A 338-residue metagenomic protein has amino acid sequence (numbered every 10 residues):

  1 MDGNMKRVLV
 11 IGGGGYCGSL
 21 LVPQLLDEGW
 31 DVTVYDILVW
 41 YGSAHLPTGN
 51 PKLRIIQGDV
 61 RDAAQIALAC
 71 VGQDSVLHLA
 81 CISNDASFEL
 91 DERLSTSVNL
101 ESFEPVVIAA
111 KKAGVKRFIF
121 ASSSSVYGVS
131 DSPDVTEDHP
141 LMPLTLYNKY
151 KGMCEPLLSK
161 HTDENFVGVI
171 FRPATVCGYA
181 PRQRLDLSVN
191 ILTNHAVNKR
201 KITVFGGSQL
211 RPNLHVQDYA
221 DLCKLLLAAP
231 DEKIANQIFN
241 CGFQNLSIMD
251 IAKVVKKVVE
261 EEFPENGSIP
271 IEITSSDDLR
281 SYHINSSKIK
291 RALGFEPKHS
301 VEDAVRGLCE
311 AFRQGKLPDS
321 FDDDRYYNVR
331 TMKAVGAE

Functional and structural regions predicted by a protein language model:
D2-S75: N-terminal Rossmann/SDR dinucleotide-binding element
A44-L46, A86-R93, V129-P133, P181-R182: Conserved catalytic-core motifs of eukaryotic protein kinase domains, centered on the activation segment
V60-V98: NAD(P)H-binding glycine-rich loop region in Rossmannoid oxidoreductase-like domains and their noncatalytic homologs
E104-L146: Conserved Rossmann-fold NAD(P)-dependent oxidoreductase catalytic core, especially the SDR/UDP-sugar
Y150: Active-site helix of classical SDR
P156-R211, V216-L227, V254-V258: NAD(P)-dependent short-chain dehydrogenase/reductase
R200, F205-E338: C-terminal substrate-binding subdomain of Rossmann-fold SDR/epimerase-dehydratase oxidoreductases
